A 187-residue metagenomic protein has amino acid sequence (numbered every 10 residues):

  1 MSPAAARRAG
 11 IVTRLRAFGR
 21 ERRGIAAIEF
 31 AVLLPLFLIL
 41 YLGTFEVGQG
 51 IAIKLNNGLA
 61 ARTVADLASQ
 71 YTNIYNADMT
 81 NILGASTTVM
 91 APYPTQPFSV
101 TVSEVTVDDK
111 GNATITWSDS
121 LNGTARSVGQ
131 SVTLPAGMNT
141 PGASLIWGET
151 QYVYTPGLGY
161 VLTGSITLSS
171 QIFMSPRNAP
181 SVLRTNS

Functional and structural regions predicted by a protein language model:
M1-T88: Alpha-helical assembly-interface signal, strongest on the long, hydrophobic N-terminal helix that forms
S2-P3, R62, D66-S187: Short, conserved structural patches
